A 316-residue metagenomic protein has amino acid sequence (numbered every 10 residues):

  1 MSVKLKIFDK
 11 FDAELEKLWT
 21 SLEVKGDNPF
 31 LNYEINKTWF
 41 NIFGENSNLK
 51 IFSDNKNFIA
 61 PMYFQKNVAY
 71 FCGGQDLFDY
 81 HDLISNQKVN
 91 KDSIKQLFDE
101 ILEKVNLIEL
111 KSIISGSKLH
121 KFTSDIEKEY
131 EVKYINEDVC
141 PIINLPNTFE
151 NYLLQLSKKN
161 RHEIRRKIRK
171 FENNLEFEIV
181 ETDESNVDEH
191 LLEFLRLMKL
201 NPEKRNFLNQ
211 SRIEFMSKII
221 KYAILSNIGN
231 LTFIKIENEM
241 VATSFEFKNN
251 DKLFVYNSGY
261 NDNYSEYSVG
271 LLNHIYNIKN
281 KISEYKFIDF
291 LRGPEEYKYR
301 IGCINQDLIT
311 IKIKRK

Functional and structural regions predicted by a protein language model:
M1-K4, K316: Membrane-proximal basic amphipathic "stem/tether" segments
V3-Y70, I113-C140, N144-S265: A conserved beta-strand-loop-helix scaffold within acyl/acetyltransferase catalytic domains
Q65-N136, N250-N305: Acyl-donor binding region in acyl/amide transferases
N86, N144-P146, K314: Solvent-exposed residues in well-ordered beta-strands and their adjoining turns, especially edge/terminal strands
K133-C140, N305-R315: Conserved catalytic-core motifs of GNAT/GCN5-like acyltransferases
F233, D289-G293, D307-K316: Histidine- and aromatic-rich ligand-binding microenvironments
